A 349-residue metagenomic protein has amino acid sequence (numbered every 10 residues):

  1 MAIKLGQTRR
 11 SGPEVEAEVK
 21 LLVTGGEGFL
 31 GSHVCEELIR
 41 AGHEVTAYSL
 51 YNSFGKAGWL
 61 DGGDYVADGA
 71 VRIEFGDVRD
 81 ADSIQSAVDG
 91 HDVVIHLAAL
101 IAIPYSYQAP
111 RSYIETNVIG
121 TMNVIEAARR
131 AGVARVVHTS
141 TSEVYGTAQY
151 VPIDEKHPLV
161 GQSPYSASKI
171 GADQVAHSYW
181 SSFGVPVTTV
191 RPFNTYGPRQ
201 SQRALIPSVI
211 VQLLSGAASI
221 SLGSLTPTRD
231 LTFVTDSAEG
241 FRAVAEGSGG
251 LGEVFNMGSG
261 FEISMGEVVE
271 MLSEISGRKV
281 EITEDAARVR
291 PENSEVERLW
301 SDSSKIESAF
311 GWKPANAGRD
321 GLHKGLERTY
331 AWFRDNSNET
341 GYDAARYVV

Functional and structural regions predicted by a protein language model:
A2-T195, R328-N338, Y342-V349: N-terminal Rossmann-like NAD(P)+-binding domain of SDR-like oxidoreductases, especially those catalyzing
Y65-V71, F183-P186, I210-S221, I275-A287 (+1 more regions): A short C-terminal helix-loop "cap" of Rossmann-like NAD(P)-dependent dehydrogenase/epimerase domains
I170, T195-S208, S215-A218, V234-T235 (+3 more regions): Glycine/proline-rich active-site loop of Rossmann-fold NAD(P)-dependent oxidoreductases
G171, V175-Y179, V209, V268 (+1 more regions): Hydrophobic alpha-helix immediately C-terminal to the catalytic Tyr-X-X-X-Lys motif of short-chain
S221-T228, F310-P314: Catalytic Tyr-x(3-8)-Lys segment
S224, E253-F255, S264-V269, G277-R298 (+1 more regions): C-terminal "lid/loop" region of Rossmann-like NAD(P)-dependent oxidoreductases
V234, V254, V289-A317, K324: Conserved C-terminal active-site "lid" loop/helix of NAD(P)H-dependent oxidoreductases that clamps the redox cofactor
S237, F241, M257, V268 (+2 more regions): Non-catalytic, hydrophobic alpha-helical segments
